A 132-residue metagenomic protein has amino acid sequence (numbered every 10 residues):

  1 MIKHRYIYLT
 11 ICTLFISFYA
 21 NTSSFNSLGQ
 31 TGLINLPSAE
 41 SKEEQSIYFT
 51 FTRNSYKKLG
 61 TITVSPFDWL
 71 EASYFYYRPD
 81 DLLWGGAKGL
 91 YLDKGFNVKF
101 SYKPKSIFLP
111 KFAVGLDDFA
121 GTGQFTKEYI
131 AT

Functional and structural regions predicted by a protein language model:
M1-Q30: Cleavable N-terminal export/targeting peptides
N21-K127: Transmembrane beta-barrel domains of Gram-negative outer membranes and organellar outer membranes
Y129-A131: Conserved anion-binding
